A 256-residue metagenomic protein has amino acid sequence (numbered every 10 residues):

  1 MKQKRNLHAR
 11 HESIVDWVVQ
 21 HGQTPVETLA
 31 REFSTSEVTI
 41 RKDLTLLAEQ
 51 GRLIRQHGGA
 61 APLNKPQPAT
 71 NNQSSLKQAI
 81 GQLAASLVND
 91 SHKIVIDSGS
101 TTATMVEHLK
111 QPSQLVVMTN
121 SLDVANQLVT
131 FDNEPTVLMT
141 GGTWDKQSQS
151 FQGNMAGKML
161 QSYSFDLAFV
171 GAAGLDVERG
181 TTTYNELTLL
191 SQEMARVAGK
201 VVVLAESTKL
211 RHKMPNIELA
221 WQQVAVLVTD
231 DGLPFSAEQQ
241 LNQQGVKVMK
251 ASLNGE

Functional and structural regions predicted by a protein language model:
K2-N6, V15-V18, Q23-L29, S34 (+1 more regions): Conserved phosphate- and dinucleotide-binding cores of soluble alpha/beta proteins, encompassing both enzyme active
K2-S13, W17-E27, R31-S100, V106-Q111 (+1 more regions): HTH-adjacent hinge/linker in prokaryotic transcriptional regulators
G51, S121, S164: Conserved functional loop/turn residues at catalytic and ligand-binding sites
S75, A79-Q82, D123, L189 (+1 more regions): A broad detector of short, well-ordered amphipathic alpha-helices that serve as recognition/interaction surfaces
V95, V117, T183: Conserved SAM-binding loop
H108-Q111, V117-Q127: Catalytic core of membrane glycerolipid acyltransferases/transacylases, capturing the structured, soluble-facing
